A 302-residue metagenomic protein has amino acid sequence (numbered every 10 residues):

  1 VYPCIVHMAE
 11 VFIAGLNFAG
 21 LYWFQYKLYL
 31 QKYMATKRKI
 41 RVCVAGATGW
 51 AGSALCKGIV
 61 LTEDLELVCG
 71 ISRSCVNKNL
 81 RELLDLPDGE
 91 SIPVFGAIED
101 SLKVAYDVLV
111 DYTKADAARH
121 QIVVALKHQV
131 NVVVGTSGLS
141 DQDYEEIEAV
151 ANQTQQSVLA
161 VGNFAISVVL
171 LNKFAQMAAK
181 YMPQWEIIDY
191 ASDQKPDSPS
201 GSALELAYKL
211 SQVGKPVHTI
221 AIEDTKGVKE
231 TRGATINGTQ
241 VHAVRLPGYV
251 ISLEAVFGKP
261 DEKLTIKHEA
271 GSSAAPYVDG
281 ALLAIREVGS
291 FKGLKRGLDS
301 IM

Functional and structural regions predicted by a protein language model:
K37-R41: Extreme N-terminal starter segment of soluble prokaryotic enzymes
C43-A45, W50-L102, P183-M302: C-terminal substrate-binding/catalytic lobe of Rossmann-fold NAD(P)-dependent oxidoreductases
S101-R119, N131: Rossmann-like NAD(P)-binding element
V124-Q142: ADP-ribose/adenylate-binding Rossmann-like module
T136-S157: Rossmann-fold NAD(P)-binding glycine/threonine-rich loop
L170-M182, S198: Rossmann-like NAD(P)H-binding beta-loop-alpha module
